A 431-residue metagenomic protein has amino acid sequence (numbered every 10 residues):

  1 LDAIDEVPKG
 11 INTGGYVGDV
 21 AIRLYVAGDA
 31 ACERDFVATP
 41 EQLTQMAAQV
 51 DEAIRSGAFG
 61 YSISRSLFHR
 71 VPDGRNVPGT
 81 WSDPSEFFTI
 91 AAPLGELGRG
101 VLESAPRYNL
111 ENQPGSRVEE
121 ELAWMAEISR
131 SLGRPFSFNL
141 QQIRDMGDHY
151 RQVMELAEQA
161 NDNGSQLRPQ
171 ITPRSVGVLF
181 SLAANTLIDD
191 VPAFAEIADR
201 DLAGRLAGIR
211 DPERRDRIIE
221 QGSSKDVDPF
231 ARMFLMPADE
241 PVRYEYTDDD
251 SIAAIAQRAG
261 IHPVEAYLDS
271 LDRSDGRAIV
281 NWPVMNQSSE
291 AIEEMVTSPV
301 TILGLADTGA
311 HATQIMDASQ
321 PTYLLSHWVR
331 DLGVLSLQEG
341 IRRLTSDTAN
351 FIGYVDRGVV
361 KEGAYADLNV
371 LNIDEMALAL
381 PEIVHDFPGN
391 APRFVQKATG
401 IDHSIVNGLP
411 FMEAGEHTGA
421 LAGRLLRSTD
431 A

Functional and structural regions predicted by a protein language model:
A3, P93, D347-F351: Short alpha-helical functional segments enriched in proximate histidine and acidic residues
A3-I4, G10-N12, Y16, V20-V26 (+7 more regions): Active-site neighborhoods of metal-dependent hydrolases
E245-Y246, A349, R393-Q396: Short loop/turn motifs at secondary-structure junctions and domain boundaries
E265, L303, S319-Y323, H327 (+4 more regions): Feature representing long, continuous alpha-helical segments
A278-N286, I292, L337-I341, A349-I383: Acidic, glycine-enriched loop/beta-strand segments at the rims of small-molecule binding/catalytic pockets
E290, E294-T301, A306, A318-Q320 (+1 more regions): C-terminal cap of metal-dependent C-N hydrolases
